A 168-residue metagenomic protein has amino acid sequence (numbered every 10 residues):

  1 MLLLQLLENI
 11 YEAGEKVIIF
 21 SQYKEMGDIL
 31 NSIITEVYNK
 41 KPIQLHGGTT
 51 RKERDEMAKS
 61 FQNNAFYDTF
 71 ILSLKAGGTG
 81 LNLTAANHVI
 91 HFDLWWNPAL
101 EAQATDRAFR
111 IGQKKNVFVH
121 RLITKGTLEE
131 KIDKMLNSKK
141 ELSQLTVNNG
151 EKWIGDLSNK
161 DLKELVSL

Functional and structural regions predicted by a protein language model:
M1-L168: ASCE P-loop NTPase motor core, strongest for the SF2 helicase catalytic module
